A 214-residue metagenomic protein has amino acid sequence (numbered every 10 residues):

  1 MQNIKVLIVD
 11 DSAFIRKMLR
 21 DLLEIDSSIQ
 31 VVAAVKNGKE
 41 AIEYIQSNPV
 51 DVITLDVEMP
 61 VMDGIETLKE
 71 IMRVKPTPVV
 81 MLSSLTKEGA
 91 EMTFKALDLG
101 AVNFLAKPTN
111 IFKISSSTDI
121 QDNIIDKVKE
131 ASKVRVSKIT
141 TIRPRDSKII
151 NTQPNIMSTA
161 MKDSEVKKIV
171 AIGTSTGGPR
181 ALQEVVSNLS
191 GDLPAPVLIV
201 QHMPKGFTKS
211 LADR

Functional and structural regions predicted by a protein language model:
M1-R214: Strand-loop microenvironment adjacent to phosphate/nucleotide-handling motifs in alpha/beta enzyme folds
